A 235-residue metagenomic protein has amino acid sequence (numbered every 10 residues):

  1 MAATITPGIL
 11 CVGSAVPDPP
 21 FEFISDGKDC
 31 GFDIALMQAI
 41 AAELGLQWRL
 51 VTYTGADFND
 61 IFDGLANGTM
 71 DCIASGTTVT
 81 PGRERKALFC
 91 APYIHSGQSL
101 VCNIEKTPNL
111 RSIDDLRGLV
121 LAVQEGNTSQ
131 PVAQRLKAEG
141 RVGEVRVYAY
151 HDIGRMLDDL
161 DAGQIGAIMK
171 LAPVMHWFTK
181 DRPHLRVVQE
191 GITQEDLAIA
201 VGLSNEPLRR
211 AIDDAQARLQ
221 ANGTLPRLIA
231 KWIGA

Functional and structural regions predicted by a protein language model:
M1-G76, R85: Extracytoplasmic small-molecule ligand-binding "clamshell" domains of the periplasmic binding protein/Venus flytrap
L10-V16, C30, I113-Q130: Short loop->beta-strand "edge-of-pocket" segments that line small-molecule binding or catalytic clefts across diverse
A15-V16, I94-C102, G154, A172 (+2 more regions): Periplasmic-binding protein-like
I24, M37-R49, S129-Y150, T179-R182 (+1 more regions): Ligand-binding cleft/hinge of the Venus flytrap
R49-D63, P108-N109, V147-D158, E195: Short helix-initiation/N-cap motifs at beta->coil->alpha
N59-D60, G76-K86, V132-R135, D159-T193: A ligand-binding cleft/hinge motif common to bilobed small-molecule-binding domains
Y93, N103-L121, R210: Flexible hinge/capping segments at coil-to-helix
Q216-W232: Periplasmic-binding protein-like
